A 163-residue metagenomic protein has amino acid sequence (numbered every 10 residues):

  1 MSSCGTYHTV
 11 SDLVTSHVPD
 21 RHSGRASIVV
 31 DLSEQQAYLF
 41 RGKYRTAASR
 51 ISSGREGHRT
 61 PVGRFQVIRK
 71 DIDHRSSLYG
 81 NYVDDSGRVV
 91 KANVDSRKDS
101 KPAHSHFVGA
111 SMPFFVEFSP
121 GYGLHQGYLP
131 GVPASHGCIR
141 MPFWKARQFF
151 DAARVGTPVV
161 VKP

Functional and structural regions predicted by a protein language model:
S2-H22: Bacterial Sec signal peptide processing site at the extreme N-terminus
C4-G5, S16, V62, N81-P163: Exported/periplasmic cell-wall-interacting domains
T15-G57: A structural motif detector for short, solvent-exposed N-terminal "entry" segments of globular domains
V30, I51, F65-K70, V116 (+2 more regions): Generic structural hydrophobic/aromatic packing signal, biased to beta-strands
S33-Q35, G42-R45, G54-E56, K70-D73 (+3 more regions): Solvent-exposed coil/turn segments that connect beta secondary-structure elements in extracytoplasmic/periplasmic
R41, S49-R50, H58-T60, L78 (+2 more regions): A short, polar/proline- and glycine-enriched secondary-structure boundary/capping micro-motif
K43, K70-H74, F149-A152, K162: Structured segments of extracytoplasmic/periplasmic soluble domains in secreted or envelope-associated proteins
R50-Y82: Electropositive
